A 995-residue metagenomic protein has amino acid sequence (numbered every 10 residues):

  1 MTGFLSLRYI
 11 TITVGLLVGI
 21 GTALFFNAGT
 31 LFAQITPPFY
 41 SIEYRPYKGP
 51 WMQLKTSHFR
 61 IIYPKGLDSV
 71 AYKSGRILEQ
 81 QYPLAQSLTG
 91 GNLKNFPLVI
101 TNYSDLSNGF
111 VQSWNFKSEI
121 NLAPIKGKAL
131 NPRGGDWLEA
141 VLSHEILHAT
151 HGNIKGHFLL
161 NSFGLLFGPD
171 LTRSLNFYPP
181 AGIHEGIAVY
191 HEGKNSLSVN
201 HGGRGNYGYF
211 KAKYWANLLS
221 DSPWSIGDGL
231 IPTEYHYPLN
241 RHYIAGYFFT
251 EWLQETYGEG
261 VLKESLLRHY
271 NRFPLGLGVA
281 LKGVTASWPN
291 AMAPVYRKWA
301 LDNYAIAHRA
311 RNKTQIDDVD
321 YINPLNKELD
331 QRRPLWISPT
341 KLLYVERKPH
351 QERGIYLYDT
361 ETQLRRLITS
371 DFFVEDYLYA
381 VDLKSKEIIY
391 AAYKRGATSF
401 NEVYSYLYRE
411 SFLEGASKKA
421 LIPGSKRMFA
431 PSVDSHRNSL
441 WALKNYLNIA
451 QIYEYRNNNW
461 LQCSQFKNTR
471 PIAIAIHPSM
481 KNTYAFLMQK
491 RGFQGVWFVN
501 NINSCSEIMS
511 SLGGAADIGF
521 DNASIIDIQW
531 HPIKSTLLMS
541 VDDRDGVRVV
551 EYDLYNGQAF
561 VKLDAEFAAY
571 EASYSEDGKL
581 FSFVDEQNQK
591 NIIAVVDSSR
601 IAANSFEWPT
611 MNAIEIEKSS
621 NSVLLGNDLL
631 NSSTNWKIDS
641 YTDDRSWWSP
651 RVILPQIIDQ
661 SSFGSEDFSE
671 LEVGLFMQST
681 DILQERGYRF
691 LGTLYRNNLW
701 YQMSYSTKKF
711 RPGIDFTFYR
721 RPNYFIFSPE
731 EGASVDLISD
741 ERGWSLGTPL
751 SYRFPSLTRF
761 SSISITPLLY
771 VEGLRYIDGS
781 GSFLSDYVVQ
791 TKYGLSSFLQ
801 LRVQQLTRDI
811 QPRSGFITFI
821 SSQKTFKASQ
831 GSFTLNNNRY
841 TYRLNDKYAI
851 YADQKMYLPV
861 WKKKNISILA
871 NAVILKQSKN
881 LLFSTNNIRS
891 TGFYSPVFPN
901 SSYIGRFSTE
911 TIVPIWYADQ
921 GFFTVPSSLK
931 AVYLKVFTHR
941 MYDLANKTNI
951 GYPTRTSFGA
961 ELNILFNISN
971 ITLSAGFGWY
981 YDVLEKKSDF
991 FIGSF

Functional and structural regions predicted by a protein language model:
A33-S174, P180, L197: Juxtacatalytic substrate-recognition/specificity segment
P38, I42-E43, W51-Q53, S265-K386 (+3 more regions): Beta/coil-rich, acidic/histidine-enriched accessory regions frequently appended to metallopeptidases
E43, N115-K117, R133-V141, A149 (+3 more regions): Acidic/His/Gly-enriched intrinsically disordered linker/tail segments that often contain short helix/coil "MoRF-like"
H201, G205, K327, E346-I355 (+11 more regions): A flexible loop/linker signature enriched in serine peptidases of the S9 family
Y570, N588-K590, I714-T766, E772-S785 (+3 more regions): Outer-membrane beta-barrel translocator/channel fold
A602-F716, S797-R813: Outer-membrane beta-barrel initiation region
S669-V673, R696-Y701, I738-L746, S785-L795 (+6 more regions): Residues that define the transmembrane beta-barrel architecture of outer-membrane proteins
F718, N723, P729-E731, S782-L929 (+2 more regions): C-terminal outer-membrane beta-barrel translocator/porin domains of Gram-negative envelope proteins and their
